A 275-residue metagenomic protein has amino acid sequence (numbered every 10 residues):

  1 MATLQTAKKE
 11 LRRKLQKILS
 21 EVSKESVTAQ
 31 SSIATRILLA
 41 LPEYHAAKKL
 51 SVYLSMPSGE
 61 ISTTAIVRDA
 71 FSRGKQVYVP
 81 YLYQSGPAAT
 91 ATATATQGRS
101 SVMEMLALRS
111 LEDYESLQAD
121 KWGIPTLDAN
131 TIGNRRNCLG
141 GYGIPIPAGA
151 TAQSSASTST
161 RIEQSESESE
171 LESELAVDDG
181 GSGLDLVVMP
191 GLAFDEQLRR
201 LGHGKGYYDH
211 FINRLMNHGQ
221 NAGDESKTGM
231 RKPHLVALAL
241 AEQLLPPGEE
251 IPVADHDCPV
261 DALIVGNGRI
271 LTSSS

Functional and structural regions predicted by a protein language model:
M1-T6, E10, K17-E21, P125-R199 (+1 more regions): Surface-exposed, charge/polar-rich loops and edge strands
A2-L175: N-terminal active-site beta-alpha-beta segment that forms phosphate/nucleotide-binding and substrate-recognition loops
A65, Y207-H210: Non-catalytic alpha-helical scaffold/packing segments enriched in small hydrophobic residues
